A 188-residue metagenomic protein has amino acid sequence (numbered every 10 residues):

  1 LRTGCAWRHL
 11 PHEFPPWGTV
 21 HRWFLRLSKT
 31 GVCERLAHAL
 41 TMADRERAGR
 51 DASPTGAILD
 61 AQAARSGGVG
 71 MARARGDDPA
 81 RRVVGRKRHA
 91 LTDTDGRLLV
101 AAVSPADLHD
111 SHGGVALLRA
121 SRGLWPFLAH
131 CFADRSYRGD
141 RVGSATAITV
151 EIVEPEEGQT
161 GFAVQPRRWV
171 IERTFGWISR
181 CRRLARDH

Functional and structural regions predicted by a protein language model:
L1-H188: Short alpha-helical elements
